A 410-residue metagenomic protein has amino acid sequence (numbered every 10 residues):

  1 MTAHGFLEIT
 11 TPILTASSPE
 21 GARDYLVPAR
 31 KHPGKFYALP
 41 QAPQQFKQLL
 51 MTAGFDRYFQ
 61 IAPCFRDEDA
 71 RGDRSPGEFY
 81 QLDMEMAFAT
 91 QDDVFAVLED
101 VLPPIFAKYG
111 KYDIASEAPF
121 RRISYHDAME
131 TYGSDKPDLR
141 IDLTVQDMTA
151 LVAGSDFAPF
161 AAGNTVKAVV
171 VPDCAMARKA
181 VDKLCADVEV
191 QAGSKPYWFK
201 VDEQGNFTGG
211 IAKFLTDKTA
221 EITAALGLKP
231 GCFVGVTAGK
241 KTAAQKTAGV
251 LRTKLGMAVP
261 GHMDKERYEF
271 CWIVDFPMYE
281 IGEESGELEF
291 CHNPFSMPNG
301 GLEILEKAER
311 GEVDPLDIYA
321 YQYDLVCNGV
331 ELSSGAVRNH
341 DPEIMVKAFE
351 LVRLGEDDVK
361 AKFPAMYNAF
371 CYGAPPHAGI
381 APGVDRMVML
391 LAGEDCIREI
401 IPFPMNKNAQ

Functional and structural regions predicted by a protein language model:
T2-Q410: Class II aminoacyl-tRNA synthetase catalytic cores and aaRS-like
